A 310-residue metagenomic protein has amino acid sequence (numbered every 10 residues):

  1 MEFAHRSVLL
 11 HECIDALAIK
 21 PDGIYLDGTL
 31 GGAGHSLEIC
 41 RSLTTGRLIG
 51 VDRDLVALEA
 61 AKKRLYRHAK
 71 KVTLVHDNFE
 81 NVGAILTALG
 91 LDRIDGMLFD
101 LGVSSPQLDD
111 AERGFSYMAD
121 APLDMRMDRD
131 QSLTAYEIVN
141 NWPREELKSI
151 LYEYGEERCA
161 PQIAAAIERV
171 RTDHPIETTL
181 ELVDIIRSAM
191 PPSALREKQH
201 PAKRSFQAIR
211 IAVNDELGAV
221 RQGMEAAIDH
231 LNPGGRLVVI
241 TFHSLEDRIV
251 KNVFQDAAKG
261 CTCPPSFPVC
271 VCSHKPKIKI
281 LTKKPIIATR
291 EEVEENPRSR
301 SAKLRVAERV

Functional and structural regions predicted by a protein language model:
M1-V310: S-adenosyl-L-methionine-dependent methyltransferase catalytic core, i.e., the SAM/SAH-binding region
